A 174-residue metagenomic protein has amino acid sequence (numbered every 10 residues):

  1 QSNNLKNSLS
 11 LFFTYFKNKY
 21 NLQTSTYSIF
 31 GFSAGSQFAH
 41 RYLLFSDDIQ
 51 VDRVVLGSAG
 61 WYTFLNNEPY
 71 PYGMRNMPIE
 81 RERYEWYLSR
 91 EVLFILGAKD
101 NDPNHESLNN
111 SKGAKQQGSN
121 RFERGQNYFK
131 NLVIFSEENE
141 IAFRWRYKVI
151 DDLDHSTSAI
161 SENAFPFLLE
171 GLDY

Functional and structural regions predicted by a protein language model:
Q1-L9, R121-G125, T157-I160: Phosphate/oxyanion-binding active-site loops and adjacent basic polyanion-contact surfaces
Q1-N21, Y27: Alpha/beta-hydrolase active-site loop
N7-T14, H40, Q126, K130: Solvent-exposed, polar/charged alpha-helical surfaces in well-ordered, non-transmembrane soluble domains, broadly
L22-Q23, D47-I49, Y84-S89, E140-I141: Extracellular/periplasmic catalytic domains that process cell-envelope and extracellular macromolecules
S28-G31, G57: Short beta-strand immediately N-terminal to the catalytic nucleophile in serine-hydrolase-like folds
S36-D47, A164: Short glycine-enriched nucleophile-adjacent loop and the immediately C-terminal alpha-helix near the catalytic center
D52-V55, A59-I134: The feature captures the conserved acid-bearing segment of alpha/beta-hydrolase catalytic domains
Q126-Y174: C-terminal catalytic histidine-bearing segment of alpha/beta-hydrolase fold enzymes
